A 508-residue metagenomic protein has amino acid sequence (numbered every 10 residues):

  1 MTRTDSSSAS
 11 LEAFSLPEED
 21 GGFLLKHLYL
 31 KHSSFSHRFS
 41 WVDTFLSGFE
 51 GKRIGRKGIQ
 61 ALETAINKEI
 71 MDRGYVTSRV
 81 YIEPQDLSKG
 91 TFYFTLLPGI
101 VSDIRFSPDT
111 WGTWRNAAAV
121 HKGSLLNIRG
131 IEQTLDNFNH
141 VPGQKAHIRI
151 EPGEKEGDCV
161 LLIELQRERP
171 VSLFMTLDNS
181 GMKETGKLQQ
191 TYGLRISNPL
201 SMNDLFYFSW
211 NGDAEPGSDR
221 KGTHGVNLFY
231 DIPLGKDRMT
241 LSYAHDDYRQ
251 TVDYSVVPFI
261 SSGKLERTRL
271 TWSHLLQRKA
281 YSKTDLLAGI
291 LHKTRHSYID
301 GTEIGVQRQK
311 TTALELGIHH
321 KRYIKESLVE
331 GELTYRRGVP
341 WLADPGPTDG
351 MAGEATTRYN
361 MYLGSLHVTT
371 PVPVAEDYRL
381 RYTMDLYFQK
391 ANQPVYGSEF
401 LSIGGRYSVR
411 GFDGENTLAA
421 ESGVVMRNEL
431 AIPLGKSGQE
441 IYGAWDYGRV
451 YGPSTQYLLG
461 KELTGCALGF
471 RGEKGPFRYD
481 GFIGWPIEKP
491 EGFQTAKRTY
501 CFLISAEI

Functional and structural regions predicted by a protein language model:
M1-G181, G193, N211-H224, M384-L386: Periplasmic polypeptide-binding modules associated with outer-membrane biogenesis and secretion
Y75, G143, P170, S201-N203 (+7 more regions): Strand-connecting loop/turn motifs
W111, N127-S327, T495-E507: Gram-negative/organellar outer-membrane beta-barrel architecture
G123, D178-S180, D213-P216, Y254-F259 (+5 more regions): Extracellular loop and loop/strand-boundary signature of outer-membrane beta-barrel proteins
I150, M175-N179, Y192, F206-G212 (+8 more regions): Transmembrane beta-barrel strands of outer-membrane/channel proteins
I196-N198, I232, H274-L276, H320-R322 (+5 more regions): Residue-level signature of outer-membrane beta-barrel architecture
Y298-Q439, G443-Y447, Y451-P453: C-terminal outer-membrane beta-barrel translocator/porin domains of Gram-negative envelope proteins and their
E473-I508: Predominantly the C-terminal beta-signal and adjacent terminal strand-loop region of outer-membrane beta-barrel
